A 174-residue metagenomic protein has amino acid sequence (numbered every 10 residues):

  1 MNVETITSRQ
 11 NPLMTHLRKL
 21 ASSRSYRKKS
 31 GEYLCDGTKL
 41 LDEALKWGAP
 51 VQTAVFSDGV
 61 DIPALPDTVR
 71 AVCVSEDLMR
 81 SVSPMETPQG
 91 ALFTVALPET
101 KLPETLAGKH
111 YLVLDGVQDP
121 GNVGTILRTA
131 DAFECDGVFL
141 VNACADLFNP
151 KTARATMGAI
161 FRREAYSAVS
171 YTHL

Functional and structural regions predicted by a protein language model:
M1-E86: N-terminal positively charged helical leader segments and presequences
I6, Y33, D115-G116, V141-N142 (+1 more regions): Glycine- and other small-residue-rich loops at beta-strand/loop junctions that grip anionic moieties
G37, Q118-T125, N149: Amphipathic alpha-helical repeat scaffolds
P63, N149-I160: Active-site-proximal loop->helix
C73, E164-V169: Short acidic-hydrophobic, aromatic-tinged amphipathic segments that line or gate anion-handling sites
P84-A107, C144: Acidic/glycine-rich phosphate/pyrophosphate-binding loops and surrounding catalytic core that coordinate Mg2+
D136: Short acidic/polar active-site loop segments enriched in Thr and Asp
T172-H173: Conserved small/polar residues in nucleotide/adenosyl-binding loops
